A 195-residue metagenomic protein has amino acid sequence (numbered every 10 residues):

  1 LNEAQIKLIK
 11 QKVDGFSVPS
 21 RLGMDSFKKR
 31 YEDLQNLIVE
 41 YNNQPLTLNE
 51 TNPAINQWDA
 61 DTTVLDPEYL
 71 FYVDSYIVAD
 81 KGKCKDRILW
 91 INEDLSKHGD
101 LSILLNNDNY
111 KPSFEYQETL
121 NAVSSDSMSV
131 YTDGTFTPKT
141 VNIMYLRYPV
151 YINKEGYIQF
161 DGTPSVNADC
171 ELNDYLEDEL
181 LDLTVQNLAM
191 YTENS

Functional and structural regions predicted by a protein language model:
L1-S195: Glycine-enriched, solvent-exposed interface loops adjoining structured elements
